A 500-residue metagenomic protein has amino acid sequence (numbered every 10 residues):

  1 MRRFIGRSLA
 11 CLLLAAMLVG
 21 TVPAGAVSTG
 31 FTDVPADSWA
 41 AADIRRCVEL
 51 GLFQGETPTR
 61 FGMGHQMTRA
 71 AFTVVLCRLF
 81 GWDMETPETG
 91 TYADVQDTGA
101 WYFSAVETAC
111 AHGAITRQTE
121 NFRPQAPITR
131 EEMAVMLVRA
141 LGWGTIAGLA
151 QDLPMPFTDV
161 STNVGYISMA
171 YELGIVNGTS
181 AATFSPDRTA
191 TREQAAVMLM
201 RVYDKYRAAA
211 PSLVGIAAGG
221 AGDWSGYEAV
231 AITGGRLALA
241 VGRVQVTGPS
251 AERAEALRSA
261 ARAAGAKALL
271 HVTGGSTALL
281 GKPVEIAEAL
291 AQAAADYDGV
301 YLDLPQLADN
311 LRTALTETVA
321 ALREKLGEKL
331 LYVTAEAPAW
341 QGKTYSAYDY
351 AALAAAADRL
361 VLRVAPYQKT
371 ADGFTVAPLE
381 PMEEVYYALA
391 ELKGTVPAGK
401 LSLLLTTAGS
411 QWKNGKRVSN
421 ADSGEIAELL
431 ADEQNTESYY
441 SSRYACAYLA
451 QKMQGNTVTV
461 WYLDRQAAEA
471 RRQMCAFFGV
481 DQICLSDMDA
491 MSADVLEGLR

Functional and structural regions predicted by a protein language model:
F4-G6, A16-A41, E49-L50, Q54-F103 (+3 more regions): Feature responds to low-complexity, polar/acidic, surface-exposed segments characteristic of secreted/exported proteins
L50, L149-D152, D204-A229, V333 (+3 more regions): Non-catalytic accessory regions flanking glycosidase/transglycosidase catalytic cores in CAZymes
V214-G219, G275-V284, G455-Q466: Active-site mouth loops of central-metabolism enzymes
G215, W224-S225, T233-P381: Chitinase-like catalytic core of GlcNAc-active glycosidases
V230, L302, L360, L403 (+1 more regions): Conserved, mostly hydrophobic/aromatic
P249, R253, K329, Y444 (+1 more regions): Short acidic, glycine/proline-enriched helix-loop-strand junctions
K400-R471: Glycan-binding loop/region signatures in secreted carbohydrate-active enzymes
Q451-R500: Extracellular low-complexity, Gly/Ser/Thr-rich intrinsically disordered linkers and protease-sensitive activation/hinge
